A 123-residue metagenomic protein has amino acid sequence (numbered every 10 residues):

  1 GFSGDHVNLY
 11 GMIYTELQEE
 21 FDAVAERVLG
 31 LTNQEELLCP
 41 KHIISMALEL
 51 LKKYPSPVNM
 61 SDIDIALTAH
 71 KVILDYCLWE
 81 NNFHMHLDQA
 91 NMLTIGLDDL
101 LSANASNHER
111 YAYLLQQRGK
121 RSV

Functional and structural regions predicted by a protein language model:
G1-M12, L31-E35, E80-G96: Helix-loop segments that flank and shape redox-cofactor active sites
D5-S45: Conserved alpha-helical segments that form or flank metal/cofactor-binding pockets of metalloenzymes
G11-Y14, Q18, A25, K71-L74 (+2 more regions): Generic structural concept
Q18, Q34, Q89, Q116-Q117: Residue-identity detector for glutamine
A23, R27, D98-V123: Short, contiguous alpha-helical
E26, G30, V72, N82 (+1 more regions): Charged/polar, solvent-exposed surface patches and flexible loops
T32, C39-P40, M46-L51, R110 (+2 more regions): Charge-rich, low-complexity amphipathic helices in intrinsically disordered tails/linkers adjacent to domains
I43-S106: Acidic/histidine-rich alpha-helical segments that form the ligand environment of transition-metal centers
